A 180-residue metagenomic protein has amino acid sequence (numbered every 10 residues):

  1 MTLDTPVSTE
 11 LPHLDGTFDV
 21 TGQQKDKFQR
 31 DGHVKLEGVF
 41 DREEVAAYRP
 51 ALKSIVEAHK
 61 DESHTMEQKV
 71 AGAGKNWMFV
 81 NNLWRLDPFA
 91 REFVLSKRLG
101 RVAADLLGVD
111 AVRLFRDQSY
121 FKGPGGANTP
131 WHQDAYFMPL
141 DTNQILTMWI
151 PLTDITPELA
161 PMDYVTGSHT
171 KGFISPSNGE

Functional and structural regions predicted by a protein language model:
M1-D31, E37-W131, F137-L140, S177: Non-heme Fe(II)-dependent double-stranded beta-helix
T17, H33-K35, T147-P151, P161: Conserved hydrophobic/aromatic beta-strand scaffold that supports enzyme active sites
P50-K53, I150, T166: Generic alpha-helical structural context detector
H132, P139-P157: Short, conserved beta-strand element in jelly-roll/cupin
I155-E180: Double-stranded beta-helix
